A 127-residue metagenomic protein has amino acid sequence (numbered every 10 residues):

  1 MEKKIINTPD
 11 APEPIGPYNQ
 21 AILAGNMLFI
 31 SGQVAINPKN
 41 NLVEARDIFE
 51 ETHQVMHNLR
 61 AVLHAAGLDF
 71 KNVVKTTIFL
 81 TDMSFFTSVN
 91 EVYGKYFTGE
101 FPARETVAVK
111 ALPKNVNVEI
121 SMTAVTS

Functional and structural regions predicted by a protein language model:
E2-S127: Short, polar/acidic, helix-capping and beta-turn segments at strand->helix junctions that line the mouths
